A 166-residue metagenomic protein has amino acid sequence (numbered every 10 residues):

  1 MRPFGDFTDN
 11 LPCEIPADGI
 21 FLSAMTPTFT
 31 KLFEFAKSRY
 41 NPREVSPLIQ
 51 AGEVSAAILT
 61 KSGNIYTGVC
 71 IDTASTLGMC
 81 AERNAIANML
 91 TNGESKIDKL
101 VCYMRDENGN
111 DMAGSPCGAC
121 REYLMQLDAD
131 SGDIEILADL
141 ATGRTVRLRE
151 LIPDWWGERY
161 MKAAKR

Functional and structural regions predicted by a protein language model:
D6-N10: Intrinsic-disorder-associated, low-complexity terminal segments enriched in Asp/Asn/His/Tyr and depleted of Lys/Arg
T26-S46, S95-R166: C-terminal binding/interaction regions
Q50-T60: Short beta-strand scaffold segments in enzyme catalytic cores
E53, V69-T76, R83-N84: Conserved mixed alpha/beta catalytic, RNA-binding, or beta-rich assembly cores of soluble enzyme, regulatory
N64-I65: Hydrophobic "anchor" residues
A81-C102: Short, solvent-exposed cationic patches
